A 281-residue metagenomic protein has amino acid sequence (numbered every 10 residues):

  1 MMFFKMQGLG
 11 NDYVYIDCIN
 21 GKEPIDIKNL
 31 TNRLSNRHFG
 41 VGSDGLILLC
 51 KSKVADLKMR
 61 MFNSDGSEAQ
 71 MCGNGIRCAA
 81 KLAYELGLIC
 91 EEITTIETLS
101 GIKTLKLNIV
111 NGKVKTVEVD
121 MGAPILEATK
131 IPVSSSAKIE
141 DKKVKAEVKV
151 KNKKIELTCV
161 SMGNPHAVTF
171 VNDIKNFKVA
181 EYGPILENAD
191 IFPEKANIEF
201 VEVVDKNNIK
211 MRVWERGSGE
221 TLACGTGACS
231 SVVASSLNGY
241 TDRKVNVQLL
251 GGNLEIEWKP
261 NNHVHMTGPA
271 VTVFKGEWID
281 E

Functional and structural regions predicted by a protein language model:
M1-K113, A167-E281: A glycine-rich beta-to-alpha transition motif near the start of alpha/beta enzyme domains, typified by
M1-K22, V119, A137-V160: N-terminal, positively charged, Ser/Thr/Ala/Gly-biased leader segments that form transit/presequence-like amphipathic
K115-P124: Membrane helix-loop-helix hairpins that form the core translocation module of multi-pass transporters
A123-I125, M162-H166, A270: Glycine-rich beta-alpha junction loops
A128-I139, K275-D280: Extended Gly/Ser/Thr-rich low-complexity repeat segments, especially those forming or decorating extracellular
E156-L157, P165-V168: Selected transmembrane alpha-helices and immediately adjacent juxtamembrane segments of polytopic inner-membrane
V160-M162, P184: Membrane-interfacial helix-loop segments of redox and metal-homeostasis proteins, especially TM-loop-TM junctions
